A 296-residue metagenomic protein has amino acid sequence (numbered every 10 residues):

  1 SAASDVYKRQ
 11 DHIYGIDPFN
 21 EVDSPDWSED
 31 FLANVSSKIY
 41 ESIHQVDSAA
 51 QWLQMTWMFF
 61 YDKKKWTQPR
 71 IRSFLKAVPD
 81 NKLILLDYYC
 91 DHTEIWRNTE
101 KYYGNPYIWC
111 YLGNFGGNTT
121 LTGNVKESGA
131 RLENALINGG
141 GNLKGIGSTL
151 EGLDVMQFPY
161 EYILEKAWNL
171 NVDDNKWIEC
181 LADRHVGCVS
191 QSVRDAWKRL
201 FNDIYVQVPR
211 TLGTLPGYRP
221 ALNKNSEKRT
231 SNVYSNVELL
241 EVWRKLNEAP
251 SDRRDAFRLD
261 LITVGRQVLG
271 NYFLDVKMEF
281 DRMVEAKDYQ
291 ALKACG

Functional and structural regions predicted by a protein language model:
S1-W197, V206, N223-L240, E285-A294: Catalytic-core regions of glycoside hydrolase
L200: Extended, positively charged loop/linker patches that create polyanion-binding surfaces
P209, G213-L222: Long, charge-rich alpha-helical interaction segments
E227-G296: Histidine-centered catalytic/metal-binding microenvironments
